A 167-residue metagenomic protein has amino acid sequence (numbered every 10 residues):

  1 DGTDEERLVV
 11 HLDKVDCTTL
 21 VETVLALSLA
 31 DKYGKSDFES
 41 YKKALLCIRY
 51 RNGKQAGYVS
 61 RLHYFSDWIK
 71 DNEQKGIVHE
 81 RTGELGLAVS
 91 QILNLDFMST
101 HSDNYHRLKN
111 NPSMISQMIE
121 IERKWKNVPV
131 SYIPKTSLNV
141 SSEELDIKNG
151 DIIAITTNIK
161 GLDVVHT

Functional and structural regions predicted by a protein language model:
G2, S142-L145: Short amphipathic alpha-helical segments, especially helix-boundary/capping motifs
T3-S131, K148, A154: Acidic/His-rich structured neighborhood in mature extracellular/periplasmic domains
H11, V15, E144, N158-L162: Short, well-ordered coil↔helix boundary/capping segments
S131-E143: Short alpha-helix capping/helix-loop boundary micro-motifs
V140, K148-T167: C-terminal soluble interaction/assembly domains
